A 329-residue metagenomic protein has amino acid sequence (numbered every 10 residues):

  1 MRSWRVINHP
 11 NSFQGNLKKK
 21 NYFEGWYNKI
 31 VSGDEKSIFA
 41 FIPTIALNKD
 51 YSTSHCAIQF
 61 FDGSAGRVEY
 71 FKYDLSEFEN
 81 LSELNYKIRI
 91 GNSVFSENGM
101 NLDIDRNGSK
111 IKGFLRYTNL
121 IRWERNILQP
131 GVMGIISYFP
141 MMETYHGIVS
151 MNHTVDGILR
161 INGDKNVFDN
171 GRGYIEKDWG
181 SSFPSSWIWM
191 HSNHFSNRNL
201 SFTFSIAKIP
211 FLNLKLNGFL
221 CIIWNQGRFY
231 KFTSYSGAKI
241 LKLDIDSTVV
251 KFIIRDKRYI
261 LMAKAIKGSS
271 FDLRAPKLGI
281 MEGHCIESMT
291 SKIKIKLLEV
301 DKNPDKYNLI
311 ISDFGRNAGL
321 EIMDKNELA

Functional and structural regions predicted by a protein language model:
M1-A329: Structured soluble/peripheral alpha/beta segments that form catalytic or ligand/cofactor-binding pockets
